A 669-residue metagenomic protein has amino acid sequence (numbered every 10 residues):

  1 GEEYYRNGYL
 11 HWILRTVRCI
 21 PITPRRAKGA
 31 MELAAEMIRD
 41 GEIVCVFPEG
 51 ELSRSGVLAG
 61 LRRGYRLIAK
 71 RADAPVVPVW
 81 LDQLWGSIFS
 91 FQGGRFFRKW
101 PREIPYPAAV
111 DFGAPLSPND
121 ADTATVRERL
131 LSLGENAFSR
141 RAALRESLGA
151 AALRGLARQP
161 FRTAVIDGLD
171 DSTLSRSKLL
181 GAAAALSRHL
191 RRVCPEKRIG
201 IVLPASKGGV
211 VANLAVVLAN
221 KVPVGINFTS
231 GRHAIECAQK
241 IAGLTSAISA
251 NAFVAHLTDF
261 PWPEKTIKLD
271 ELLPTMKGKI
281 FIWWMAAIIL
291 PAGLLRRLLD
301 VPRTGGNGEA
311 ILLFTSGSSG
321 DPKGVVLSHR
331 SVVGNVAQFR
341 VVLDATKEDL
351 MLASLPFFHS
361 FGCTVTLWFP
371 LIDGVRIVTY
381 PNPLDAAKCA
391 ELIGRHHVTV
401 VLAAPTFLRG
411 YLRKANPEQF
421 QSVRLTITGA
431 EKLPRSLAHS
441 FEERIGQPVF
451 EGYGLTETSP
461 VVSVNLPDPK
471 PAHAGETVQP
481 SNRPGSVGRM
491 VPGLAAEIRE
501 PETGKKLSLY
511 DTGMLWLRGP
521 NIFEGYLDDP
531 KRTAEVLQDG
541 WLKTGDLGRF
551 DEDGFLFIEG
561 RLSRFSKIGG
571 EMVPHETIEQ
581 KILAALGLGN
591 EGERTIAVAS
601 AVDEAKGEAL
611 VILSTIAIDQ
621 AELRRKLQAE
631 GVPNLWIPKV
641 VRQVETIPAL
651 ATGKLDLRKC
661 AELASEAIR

Functional and structural regions predicted by a protein language model:
L10, R39-I43, R54-A121: A cross-family acyltransferase "interaction/gating" segment
P160-F161, P204, T266-I267, E271-P274 (+3 more regions): Conserved pre-ATP/AMP-binding loop-to-beta segment of ANL
A164-L214, G231-E236, I288-I289, L327-R330: Conserved AMP-binding/adenylate-forming core of the ANL superfamily
T173-S177, P302-R303, A310-G334: Conserved AMP-binding A3 loop
A247, V401, G519, E524-G525 (+3 more regions): AMP-binding/adenylate-forming catalytic core of the ANL superfamily
D270, R594, E608, V632-L655: AMP-binding/adenylate-forming catalytic domain of the ANL superfamily
A287-I288, V375, V398-A403, L412-S481 (+2 more regions): Gly/Ser/Thr-rich phosphate-binding loop
V333-L350, F358-T399, K414: Conserved AMP-binding/adenylation subdomain of ANL enzymes
